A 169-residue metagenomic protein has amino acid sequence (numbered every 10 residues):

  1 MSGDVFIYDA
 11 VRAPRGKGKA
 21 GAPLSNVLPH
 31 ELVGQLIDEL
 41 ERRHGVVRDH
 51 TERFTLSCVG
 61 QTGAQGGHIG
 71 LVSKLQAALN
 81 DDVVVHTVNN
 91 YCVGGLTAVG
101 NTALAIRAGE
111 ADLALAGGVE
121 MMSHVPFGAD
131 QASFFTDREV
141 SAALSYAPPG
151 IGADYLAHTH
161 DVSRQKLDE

Functional and structural regions predicted by a protein language model:
M1-V83, G118-E169: Conserved "HGTGT" condensation-loop signature of ketosynthase/thiolase-family condensing enzymes that catalyze
V88-G117, A157-E169: Active-site-proximal alpha-helical scaffold in enzymes
